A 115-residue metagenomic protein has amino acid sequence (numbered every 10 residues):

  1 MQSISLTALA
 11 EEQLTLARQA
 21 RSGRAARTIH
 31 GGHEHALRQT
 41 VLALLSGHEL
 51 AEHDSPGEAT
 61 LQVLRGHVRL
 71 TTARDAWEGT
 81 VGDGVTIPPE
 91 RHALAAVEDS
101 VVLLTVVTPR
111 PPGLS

Functional and structural regions predicted by a protein language model:
M1-A36, T71: A short, N-terminal "cap"/entry segment at the start of jelly-roll beta-barrel domains of the cupin/DSBH fold
G23-A26, R38-S55, P89: Conserved short histidine dyad/triad with adjacent acidic residue
H48-L50, G66-T71, H92: Short beta-strand segments in beta-sandwich/barrel cores
G57-A73: Glycine- and acidic-residue-biased ligand/ion/polar-headgroup-sensing regions
L64-R65, T80-V81, E98: A cytosolic small-molecule/anion-sensing beta-strand core signal
A73-P89: Short acidic-glycine-tyrosine-enriched beta hairpin
P89-G113: Ligand-binding loop in jelly-roll beta-barrel domains
